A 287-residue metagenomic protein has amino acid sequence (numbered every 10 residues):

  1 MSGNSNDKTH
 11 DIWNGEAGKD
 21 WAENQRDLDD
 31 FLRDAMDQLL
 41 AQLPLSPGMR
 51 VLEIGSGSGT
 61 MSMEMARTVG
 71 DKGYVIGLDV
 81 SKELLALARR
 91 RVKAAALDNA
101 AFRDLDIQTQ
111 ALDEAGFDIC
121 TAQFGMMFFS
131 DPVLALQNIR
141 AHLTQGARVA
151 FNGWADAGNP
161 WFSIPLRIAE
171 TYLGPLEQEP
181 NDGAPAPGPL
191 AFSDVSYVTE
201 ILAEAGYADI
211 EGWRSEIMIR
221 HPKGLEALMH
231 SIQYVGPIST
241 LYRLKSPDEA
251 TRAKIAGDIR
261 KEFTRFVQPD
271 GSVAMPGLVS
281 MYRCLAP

Functional and structural regions predicted by a protein language model:
S2-M49, T60-E64, L87: Conserved class I S-adenosyl-L-methionine
S2-N6, H10, A17-N24, I210-P269: C-terminal helical/coil "lid" or tail adjacent to the Rossmann-like core of SAM-dependent
R50-Q110, L134: Class I SAM-dependent methyltransferase SAM/SAH-binding core
G70, F129-S130, L143-Q145: Helix-to-beta-strand junctions that scaffold the AdoMet/dcAdoMet cofactor pocket in Class I SAM-dependent enzymes
Q108-I119: A short acidic, Gly/Pro-enriched loop at the edge of an enzyme's catalytic core that lines a small-molecule cofactor
D118-V133, A155: A short SAM/SAH-binding and catalytic strip from SAM-dependent methyltransferases
V133, R148-K223: Conserved catalytic/acceptor-binding region of the Class I
A208, L278-P287: Core SAM-dependent methyltransferase catalytic element
